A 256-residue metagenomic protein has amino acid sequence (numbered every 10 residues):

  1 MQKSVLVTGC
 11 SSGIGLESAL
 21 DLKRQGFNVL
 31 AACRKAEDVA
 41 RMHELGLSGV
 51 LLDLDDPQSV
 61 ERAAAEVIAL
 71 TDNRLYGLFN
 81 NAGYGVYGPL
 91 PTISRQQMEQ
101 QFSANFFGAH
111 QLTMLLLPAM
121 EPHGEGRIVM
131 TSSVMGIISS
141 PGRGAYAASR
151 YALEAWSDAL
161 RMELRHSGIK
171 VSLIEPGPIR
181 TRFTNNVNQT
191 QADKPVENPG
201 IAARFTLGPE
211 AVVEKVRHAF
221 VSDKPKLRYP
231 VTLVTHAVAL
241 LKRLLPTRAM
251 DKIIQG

Functional and structural regions predicted by a protein language model:
S11-S12: Conserved glycine-rich cofactor-binding loop
L52-R62, R95: The beta1-alpha1 cofactor-binding region of Rossmann-like NAD(H)/NADP(H)-dependent oxidoreductases
P89-L90, S94-E99: Substrate-binding pocket helix/loop in short-chain dehydrogenase/reductase
P91, I138-G144: Active-site loop immediately N-terminal to the catalytic Tyr-X3-Lys motif of short-chain dehydrogenase/reductase
T113, S149: Active-site helix of classical SDR
S133: Residue(s) in the substrate-gating loop at a strand-loop-helix junction that position the organic substrate next
H166-K226: SDR active-site lid
